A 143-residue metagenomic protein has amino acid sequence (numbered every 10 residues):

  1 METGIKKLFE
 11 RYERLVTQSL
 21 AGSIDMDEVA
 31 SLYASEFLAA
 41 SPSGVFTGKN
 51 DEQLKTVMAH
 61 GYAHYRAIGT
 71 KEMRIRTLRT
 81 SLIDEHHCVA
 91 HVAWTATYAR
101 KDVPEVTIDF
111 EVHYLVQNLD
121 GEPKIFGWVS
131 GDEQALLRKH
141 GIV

Functional and structural regions predicted by a protein language model:
M1-S35, H140-V143: Short, low-complexity N-terminal intrinsically disordered segments enriched in polar/charged residues
M26-T80, H86: A solvent-exposed, acidic/Ser-Thr-rich amphipathic alpha-helical stretch
Y33, W94-A96, V129-G131: Short beta-strand segments enriched in hydrophobic/aromatic residues within well-folded beta-rich domains
A67, A96-T107: Short, cysteine-centered beta-strand-loop-beta hairpins and adjacent loop/turn segments enriched in charged/polar
I75-S81, T95-A96, F110-Q117: Hydrophobic/aromatic beta-strand elements that line small-molecule binding cavities or substrate pockets in beta-rich
D84-A96: A short hydrophobic beta-strand element
D109-I142: Short beta-strand edge/turn micro-motifs at domain boundaries
